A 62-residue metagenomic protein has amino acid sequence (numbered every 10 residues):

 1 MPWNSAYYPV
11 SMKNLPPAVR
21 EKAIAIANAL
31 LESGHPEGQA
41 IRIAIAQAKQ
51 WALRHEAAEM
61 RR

Functional and structural regions predicted by a protein language model:
M1-R62: C-terminal alpha-helical interaction appendages
